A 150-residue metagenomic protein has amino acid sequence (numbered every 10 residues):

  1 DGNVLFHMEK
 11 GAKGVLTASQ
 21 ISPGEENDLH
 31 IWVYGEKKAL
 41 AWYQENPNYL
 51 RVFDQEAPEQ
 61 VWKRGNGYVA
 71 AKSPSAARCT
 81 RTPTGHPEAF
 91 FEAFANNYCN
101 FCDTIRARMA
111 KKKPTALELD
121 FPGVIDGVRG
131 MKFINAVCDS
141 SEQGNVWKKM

Functional and structural regions predicted by a protein language model:
D1-G2, E9-N96: NAD(P)-dinucleotide binding in Rossmann-like oxidoreductases
V4, G35-K38, F53, I134-C138 (+1 more regions): Generic low-polarity alpha-helical segments
Y43, N48, A57, E88-A89 (+1 more regions): C-terminal helix-rich "cap/oligomerization" subdomain common to oxidoreductases
